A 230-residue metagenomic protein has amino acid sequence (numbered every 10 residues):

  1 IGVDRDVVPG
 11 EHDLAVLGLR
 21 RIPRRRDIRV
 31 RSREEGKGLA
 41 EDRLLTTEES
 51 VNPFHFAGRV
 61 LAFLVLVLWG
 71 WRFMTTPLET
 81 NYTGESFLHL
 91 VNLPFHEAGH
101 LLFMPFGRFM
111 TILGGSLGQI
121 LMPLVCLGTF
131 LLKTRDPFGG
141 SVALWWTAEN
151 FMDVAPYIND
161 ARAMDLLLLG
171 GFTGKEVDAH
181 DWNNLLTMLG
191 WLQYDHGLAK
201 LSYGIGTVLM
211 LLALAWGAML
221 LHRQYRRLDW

Functional and structural regions predicted by a protein language model:
I1, V16-L19: Short cysteine-rich clusters marking metal-coordination/redox-active sites
G2-D4, P9-E11, R25: Intrinsic low-complexity, disordered N-terminal segments enriched in polar/charged/small residues
I22: Cys/His-rich metal-chelating microdomains
R33-V51: Short, Lys/Arg-rich, polar N-terminal cytosolic tail immediately upstream of the first transmembrane signal-anchor
L45-T80, R108-W230: Metalloprotease/metallohydrolase-associated module, dominated by Zn2+-dependent proteases
E79-N92, R108: Short pre-active-site segment immediately N-terminal to the catalytic Zn-binding motif
H89-M104, G115: Active-site recognition of the HExxH zinc-binding catalytic motif
